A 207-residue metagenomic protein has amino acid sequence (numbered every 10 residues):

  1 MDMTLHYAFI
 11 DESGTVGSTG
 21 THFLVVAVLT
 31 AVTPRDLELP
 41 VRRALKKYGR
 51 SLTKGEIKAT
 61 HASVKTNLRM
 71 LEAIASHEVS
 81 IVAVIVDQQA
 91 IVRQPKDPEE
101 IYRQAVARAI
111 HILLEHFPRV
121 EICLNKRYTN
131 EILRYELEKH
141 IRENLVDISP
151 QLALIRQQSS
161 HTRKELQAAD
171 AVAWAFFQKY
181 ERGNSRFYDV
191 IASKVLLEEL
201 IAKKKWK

Functional and structural regions predicted by a protein language model:
M1-K207: Phosphate-ester processing/binding pockets and catalytic centers
